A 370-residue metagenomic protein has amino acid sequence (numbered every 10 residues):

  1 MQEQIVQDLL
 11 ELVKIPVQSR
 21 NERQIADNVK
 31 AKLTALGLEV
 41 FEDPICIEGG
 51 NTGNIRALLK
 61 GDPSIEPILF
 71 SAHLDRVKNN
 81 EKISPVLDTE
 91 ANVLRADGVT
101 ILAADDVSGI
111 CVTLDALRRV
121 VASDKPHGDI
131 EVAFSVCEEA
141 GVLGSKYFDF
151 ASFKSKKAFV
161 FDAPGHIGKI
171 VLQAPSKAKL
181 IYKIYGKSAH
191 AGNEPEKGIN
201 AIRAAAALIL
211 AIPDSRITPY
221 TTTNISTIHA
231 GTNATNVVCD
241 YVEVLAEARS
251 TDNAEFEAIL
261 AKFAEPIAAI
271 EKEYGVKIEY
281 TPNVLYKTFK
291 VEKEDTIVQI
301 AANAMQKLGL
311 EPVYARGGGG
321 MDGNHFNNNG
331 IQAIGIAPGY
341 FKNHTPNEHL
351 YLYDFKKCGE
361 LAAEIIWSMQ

Functional and structural regions predicted by a protein language model:
M1-R23, V284, F341-T345: N-terminal capping segment at the start of a domain
L10, K14, N224-T232, E247 (+4 more regions): A short beta-alpha structural unit
Q18-S64: A non-catalytic alpha/beta surface segment that caps or lines the substrate-entry region of metallo-dependent hydrolase
A26, N51, L58-K60, S64-F134 (+2 more regions): Active-site metal-coordination/substrate-binding segment of hydrolases, especially metallo-dependent peptidases
T100-P175, I217, T223-I225, A230-N236 (+2 more regions): Acidic/histidine-rich catalytic neighborhood of metal-dependent amide-processing enzymes
E194-H229, V237, A254-E279: Acidic-enriched catalytic cores of C-N bond-cleaving enzymes acting on peptides and small amides
R203-T218, L260, E273, L285-I334: Active-site-adjacent substrate-binding region of metalloamidase/peptidase-like peptide-processing proteins
A234, D240, L310-M369: Zn-dependent metallopeptidase/amidohydrolase metal-coordination segment
